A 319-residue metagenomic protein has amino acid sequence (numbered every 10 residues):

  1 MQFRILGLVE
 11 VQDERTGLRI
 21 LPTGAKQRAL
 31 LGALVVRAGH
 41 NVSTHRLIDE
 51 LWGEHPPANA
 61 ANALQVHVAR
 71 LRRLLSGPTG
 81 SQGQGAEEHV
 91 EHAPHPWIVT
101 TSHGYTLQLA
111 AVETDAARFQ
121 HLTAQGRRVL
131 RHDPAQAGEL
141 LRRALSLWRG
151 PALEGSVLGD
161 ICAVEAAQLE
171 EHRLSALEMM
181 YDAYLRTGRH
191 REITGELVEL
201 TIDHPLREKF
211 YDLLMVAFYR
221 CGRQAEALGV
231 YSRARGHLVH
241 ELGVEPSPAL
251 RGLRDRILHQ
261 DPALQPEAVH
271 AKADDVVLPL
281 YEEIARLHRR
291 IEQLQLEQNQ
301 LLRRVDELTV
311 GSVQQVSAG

Functional and structural regions predicted by a protein language model:
M1-F3, V66-L109, V239-P246: DNA-binding patch around the recognition helix
M1-K26, H95-G104, A111, R289 (+1 more regions): Short boundary/linker motifs that mark transitions into or out of structured domains
L8, G24-L31, P57-Q82: DNA-recognition element of transcription regulators
R19-L51, L71, K209-L214: Short amphipathic alpha-helical recognition elements used for nucleic-acid or partner binding across transcription
I20, P56-A60, Q84, H103-G319: Intrinsically disordered, charged and Pro/Gly-enriched terminal/linker segments that flank large helical-solenoid
A33, E50-E54, R70-G77, Q125 (+1 more regions): Amphipathic alpha-helical regulatory segments at dimerization interfaces that relay allosteric signals between sensory
D49, V66, R73, G229 (+1 more regions): DNA-binding alpha-helical recognition surfaces that contact promoter or target DNA
